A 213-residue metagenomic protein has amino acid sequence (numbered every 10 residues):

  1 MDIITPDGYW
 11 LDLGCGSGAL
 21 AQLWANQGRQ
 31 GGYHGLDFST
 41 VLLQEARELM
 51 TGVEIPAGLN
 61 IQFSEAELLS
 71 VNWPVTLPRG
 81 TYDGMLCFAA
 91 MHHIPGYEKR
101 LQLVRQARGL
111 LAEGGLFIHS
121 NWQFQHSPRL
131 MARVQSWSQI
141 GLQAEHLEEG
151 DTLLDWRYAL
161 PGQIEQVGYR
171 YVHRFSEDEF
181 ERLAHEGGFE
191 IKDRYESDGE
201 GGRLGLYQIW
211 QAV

Functional and structural regions predicted by a protein language model:
M1-G8, L23: Conserved alpha-helix/loop element of class I SAM-dependent methyltransferases that forms part of the SAM/SAH-binding
D7-G16: Conserved class I S-adenosyl-L-methionine
G18-W73: Class I SAM-dependent methyltransferase SAM/SAH-binding core
L86: A conserved beta-strand element that flanks and buttresses the S-adenosyl-L-methionine
L101-E113: A short glycine-rich, Lys/Arg-flanked "PGG" loop and its adjoining helix->strand segment in the class I
I118-L183: SAM-dependent methyltransferase
F189-E200: Conserved S-adenosyl-L-methionine
E200-V213: Core SAM-dependent methyltransferase catalytic element
